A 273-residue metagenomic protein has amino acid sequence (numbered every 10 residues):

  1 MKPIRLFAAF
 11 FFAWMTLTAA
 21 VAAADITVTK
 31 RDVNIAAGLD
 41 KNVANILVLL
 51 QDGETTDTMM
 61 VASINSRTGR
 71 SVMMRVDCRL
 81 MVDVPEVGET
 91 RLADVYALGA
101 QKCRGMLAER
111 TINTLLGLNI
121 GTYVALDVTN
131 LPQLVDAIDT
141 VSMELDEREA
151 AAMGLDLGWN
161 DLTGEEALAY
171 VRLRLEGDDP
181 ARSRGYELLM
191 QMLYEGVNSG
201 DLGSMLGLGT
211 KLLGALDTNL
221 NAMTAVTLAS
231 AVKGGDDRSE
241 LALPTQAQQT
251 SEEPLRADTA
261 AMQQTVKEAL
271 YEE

Functional and structural regions predicted by a protein language model:
M1-A8, A36, E273: Short, Lys/Arg-enriched, disordered terminal segments
P3-A23: Sec-dependent N-terminal signal peptides of Gram-positive bacterial secreted proteins and lipoproteins
A20-E273: Non-catalytic, solvent-exposed segments at the cell envelope interface
